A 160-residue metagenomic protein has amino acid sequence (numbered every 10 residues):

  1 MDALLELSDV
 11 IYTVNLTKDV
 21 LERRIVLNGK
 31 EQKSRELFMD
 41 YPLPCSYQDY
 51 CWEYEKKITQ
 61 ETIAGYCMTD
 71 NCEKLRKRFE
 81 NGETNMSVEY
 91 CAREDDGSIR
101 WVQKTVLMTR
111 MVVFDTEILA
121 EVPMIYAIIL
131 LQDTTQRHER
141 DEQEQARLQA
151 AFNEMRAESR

Functional and structural regions predicted by a protein language model:
M1-A3, A151-R160: Membrane-proximal linker segments that couple transmembrane helices to downstream signaling/catalytic modules
M1-K57: PAS-family sensory domain signal
L16, T109, T134: Hydrophobic pocket-lining residues within nucleotide cofactor-binding pockets
V26, M68-D70, E142-Q143: Short coil/turn segments at secondary-structure boundaries
M39-Y41, F114-E117: Short beta-strand/turn micro-motifs at beta-sheet edges
P42-G82: PAS/GAF/H-NOX family sensory domains and closely associated sensor/linker modules
G65-V113, E121-I125: Per-ARNT-Sim (PAS) sensory domains and their PAS-associated C-terminal
T116-R156: Sensory coupling linkers of modular signal transduction proteins
